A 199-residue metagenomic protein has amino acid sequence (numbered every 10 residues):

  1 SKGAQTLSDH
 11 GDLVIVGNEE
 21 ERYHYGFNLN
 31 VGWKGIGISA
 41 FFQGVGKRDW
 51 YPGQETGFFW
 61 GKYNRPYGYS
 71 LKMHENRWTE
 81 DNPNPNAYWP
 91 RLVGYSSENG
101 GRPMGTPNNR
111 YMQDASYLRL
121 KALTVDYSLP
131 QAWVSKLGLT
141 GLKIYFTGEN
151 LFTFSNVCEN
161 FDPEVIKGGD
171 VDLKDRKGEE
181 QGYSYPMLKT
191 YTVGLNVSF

Functional and structural regions predicted by a protein language model:
L7-I15, E20, M73, P103-Y111 (+1 more regions): Extracytoplasmic loops and strand-loop junctions of Gram-negative outer membrane beta-barrel proteins
Y23, K34-I36, S116, G138-L142 (+1 more regions): Outer-envelope beta-barrel architecture signal
G26-N28, A122-D126, T192-G194: Membrane-embedded beta-strand positions in outer-membrane beta-barrel channels/transporters
G32, Q43-V45, T147-L151, S198: Outer-membrane beta-barrel pore domains and translocons
G35-S39, A132-W133: Repeated loop/turn-to-beta-strand initiation elements of outer-membrane beta-barrel proteins
A40, I144-F146, L195: Membrane-embedded beta-strand positions of outer-membrane beta-barrel proteins
K47-G138, L142-K143, G148-E149: Extracytoplasmic gating/loop element in the C-terminal half of outer-membrane beta-barrel translocons and assembly
R65, N76, N82-N84, S155-F199: C-terminal beta-signal and terminal closure region of outer-membrane beta-barrel proteins
